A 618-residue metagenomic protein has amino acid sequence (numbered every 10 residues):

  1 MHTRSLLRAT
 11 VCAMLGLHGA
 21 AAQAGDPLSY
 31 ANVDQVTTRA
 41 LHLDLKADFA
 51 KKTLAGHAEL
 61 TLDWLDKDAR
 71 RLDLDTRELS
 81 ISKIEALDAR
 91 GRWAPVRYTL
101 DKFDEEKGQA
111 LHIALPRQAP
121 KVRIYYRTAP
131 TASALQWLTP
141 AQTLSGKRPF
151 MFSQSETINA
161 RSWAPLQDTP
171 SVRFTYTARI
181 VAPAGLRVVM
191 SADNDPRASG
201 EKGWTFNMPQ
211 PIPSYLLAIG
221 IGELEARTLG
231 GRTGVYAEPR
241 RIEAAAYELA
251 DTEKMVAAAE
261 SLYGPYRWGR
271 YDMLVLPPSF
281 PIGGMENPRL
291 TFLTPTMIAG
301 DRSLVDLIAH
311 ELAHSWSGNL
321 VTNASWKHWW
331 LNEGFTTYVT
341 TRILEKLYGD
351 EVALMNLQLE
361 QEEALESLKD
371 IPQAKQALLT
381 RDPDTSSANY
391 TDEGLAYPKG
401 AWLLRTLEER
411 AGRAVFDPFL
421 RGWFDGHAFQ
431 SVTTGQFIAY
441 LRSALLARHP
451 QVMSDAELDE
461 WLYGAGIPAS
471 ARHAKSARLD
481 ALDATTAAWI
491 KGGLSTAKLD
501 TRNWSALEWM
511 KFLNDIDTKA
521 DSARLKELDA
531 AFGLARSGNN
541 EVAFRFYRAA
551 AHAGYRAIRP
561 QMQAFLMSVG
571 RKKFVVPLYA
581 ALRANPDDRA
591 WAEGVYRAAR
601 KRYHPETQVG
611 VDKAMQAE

Functional and structural regions predicted by a protein language model:
M1-T10: Bacterial N-terminal signal peptides that target proteins for export
G16-A20: N-terminal signal peptide c-region/cleavage motif recognized by signal peptidases
A22-G269, G394, A411: Acidic/His-enriched low-complexity segments
D66-D68, L87-A94, R117-A119, P196-G203 (+4 more regions): Short, glycine- and charge-enriched coil/turn segments that flank and shape catalytic ligand pockets
L79, P211, M297-I298, A551: Hydrophobic pocket-lining residues within nucleotide cofactor-binding pockets
I81, R92, F206, V235-T486: Hydrophobic alpha-helical and helix-loop surface patches within well-folded domains that function as non-catalytic
E393-G400, H427-T433, L445-E618: Long, ordered, helix-rich scaffold segments
